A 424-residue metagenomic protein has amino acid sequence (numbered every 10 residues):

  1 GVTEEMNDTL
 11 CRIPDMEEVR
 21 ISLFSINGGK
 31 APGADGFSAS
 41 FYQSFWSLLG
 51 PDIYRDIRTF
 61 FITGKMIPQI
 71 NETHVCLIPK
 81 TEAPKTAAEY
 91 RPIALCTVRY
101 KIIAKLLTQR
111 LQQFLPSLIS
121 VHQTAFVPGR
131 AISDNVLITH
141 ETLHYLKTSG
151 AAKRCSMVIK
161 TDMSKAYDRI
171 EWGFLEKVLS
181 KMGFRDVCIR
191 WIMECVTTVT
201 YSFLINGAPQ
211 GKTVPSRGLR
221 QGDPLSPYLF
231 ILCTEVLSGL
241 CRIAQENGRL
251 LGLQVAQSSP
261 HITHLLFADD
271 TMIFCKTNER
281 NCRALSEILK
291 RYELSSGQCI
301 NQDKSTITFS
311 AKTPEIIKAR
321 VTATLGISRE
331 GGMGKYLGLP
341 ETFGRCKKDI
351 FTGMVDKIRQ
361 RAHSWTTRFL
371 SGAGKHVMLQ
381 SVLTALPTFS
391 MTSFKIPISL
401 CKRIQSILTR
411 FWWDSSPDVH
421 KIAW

Functional and structural regions predicted by a protein language model:
G1-A88, I102, G332, P340-E341: Surface-exposed loop/turn segments and immediately adjacent short secondary-structure elements within folded domains
D8-S25, D52-G64, V75, L106-L111 (+5 more regions): Inter-domain linker/hinge segments that demarcate the starts of reverse transcriptase and RNase H-type modules
V19, G33, I53, V75 (+19 more regions): Mobile genetic element proteins and their domesticated derivatives, centered on retroelements and DNA transposons
K30-F37, Q69, T86-L95, V136-S180: Conserved catalytic palm subdomain of right-hand nucleotidyl-transferase polymerases, strongest for RNA-directed enzymes
A88-I119, L137-L143, S164, V187 (+2 more regions): Conserved pre-motif C helix in the palm subdomain of viral-like polymerases
M163-A268, K276-E279, F309, Y336: Conserved polymerase palm-domain catalytic core
T213-G218, G252-Q254, L339-K347, R361-V377 (+1 more regions): Short, solvent-exposed helix-loop connector elements
V255, D303-G331, R403, R410 (+2 more regions): Short, conserved micro-motifs composed of acidic
